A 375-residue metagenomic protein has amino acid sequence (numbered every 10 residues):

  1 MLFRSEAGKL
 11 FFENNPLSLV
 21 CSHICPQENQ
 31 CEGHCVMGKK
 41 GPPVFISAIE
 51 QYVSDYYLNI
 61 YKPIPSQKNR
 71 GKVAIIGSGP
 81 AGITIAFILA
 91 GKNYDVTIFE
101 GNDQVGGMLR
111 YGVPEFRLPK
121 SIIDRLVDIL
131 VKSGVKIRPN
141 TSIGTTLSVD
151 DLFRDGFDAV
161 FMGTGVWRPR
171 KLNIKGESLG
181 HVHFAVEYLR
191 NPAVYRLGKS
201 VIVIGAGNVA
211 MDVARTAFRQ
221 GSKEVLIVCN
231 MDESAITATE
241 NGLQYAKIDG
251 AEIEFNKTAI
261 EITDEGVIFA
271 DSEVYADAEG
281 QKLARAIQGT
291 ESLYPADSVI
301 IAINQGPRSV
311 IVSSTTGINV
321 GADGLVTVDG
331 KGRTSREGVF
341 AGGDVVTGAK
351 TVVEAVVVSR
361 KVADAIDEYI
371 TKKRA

Functional and structural regions predicted by a protein language model:
S5-P65, V131, P139, D150-V186: Glycine/serine-rich phosphate-binding loop and adjoining beta1-alpha1 elements at the start of nucleotide-handling
E50-Q67, R125-T145, T164, R168-Q220 (+2 more regions): Glycine-rich dinucleotide-binding loop and its adjacent helix/turn
K72-T97, M211-F218: N-terminal Rossmann-like FAD-binding beta1-loop-alpha1 element of flavoenzymes
G77-P80, A206-G207, D344: Glycine-rich Rossmann-fold phosphate-binding loop(s) that bind the pyrophosphate of adenine dinucleotide cofactors
D95-I98, N102-S133, I137, A214-E261 (+1 more regions): Rossmann-like dinucleotide-binding cores of NAD(P)H-dependent redox enzymes
S178-G198, D277-A349: FAD-site-proximal beta/loop scaffold in flavoenzymes
V213, V345-K372: A conserved FAD-binding loop/helix module that cradles the flavin
